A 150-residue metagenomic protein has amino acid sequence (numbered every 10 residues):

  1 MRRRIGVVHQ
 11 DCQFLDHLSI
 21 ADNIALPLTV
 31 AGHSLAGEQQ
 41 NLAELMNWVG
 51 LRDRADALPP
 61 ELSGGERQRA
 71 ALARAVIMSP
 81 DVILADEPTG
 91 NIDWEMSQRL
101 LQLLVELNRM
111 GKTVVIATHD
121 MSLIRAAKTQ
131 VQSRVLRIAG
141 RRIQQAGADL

Functional and structural regions predicted by a protein language model:
L18-A25: Short coil-to-helix segment of the ABC ATPase nucleotide-binding domain corresponding to the Q-loop/switch region
A21, A55-D56: Signature (C-motif/LSGGQ) region and adjacent switch/coupling loops of ABC-type ATPase nucleotide-binding domains
T29, A36-R54: Conserved ABC ATPase "signature" region
A57-P60, M78, M110: Conserved signature/switch motifs of ABC ATPase nucleotide-binding domains
L58-L62, E66-Q68: Conserved ABC ATPase signature
I83-D86: Catalytic Walker B motif of ABC-type/P-loop ATPase nucleotide-binding domains
W94-M96: Helix N-cap at the start of a conserved alpha-helix in ABC-type nucleotide-binding domains
